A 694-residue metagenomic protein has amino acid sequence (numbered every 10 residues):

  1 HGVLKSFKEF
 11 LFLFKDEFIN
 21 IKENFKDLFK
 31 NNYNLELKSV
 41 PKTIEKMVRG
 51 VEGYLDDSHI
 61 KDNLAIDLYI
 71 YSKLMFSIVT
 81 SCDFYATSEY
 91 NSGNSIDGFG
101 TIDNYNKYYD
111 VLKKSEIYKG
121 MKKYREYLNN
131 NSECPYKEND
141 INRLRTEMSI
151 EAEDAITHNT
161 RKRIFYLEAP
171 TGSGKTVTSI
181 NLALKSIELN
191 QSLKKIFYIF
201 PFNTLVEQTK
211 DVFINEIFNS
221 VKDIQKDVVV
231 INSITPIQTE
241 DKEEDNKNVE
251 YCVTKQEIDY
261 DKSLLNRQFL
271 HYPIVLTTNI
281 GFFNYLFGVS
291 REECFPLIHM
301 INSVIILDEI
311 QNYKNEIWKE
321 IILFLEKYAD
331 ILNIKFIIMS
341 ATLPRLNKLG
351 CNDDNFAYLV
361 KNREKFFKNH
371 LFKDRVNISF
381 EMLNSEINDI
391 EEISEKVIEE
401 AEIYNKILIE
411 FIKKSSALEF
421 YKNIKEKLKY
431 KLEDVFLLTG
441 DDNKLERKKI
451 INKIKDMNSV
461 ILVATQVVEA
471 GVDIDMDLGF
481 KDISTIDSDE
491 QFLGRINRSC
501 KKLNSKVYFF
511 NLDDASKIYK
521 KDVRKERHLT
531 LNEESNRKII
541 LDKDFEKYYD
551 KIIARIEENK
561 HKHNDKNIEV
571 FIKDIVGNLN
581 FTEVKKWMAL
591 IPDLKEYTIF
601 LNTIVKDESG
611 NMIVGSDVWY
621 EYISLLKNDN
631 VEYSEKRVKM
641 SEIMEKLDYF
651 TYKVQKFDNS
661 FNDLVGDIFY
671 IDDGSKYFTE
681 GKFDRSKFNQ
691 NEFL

Functional and structural regions predicted by a protein language model:
H1-C134: N-terminal accessory nucleic-acid engagement/regulatory domains that precede and modulate ATP-driven motor cores
R161-A183: Walker A/P-loop
K194-I217, N232-T235: Conserved Walker A/P-loop ATP-binding site and its immediately adjacent core in helicase/helicase-like ATPase domains
V221-F287: Inter-Walker segment of RecA-like/P-loop motor cores
V230-D241, I412-S415, V435-K448, T465-E469: Conserved helicase motor
I280, E293-I321, E326-K327: SF2 helicase catalytic motif II
T342-E400: Interdomain hinge/linker at the junction between the two RecA-like core domains of SF2 helicases
S394-E399, Y404, E410, S415 (+5 more regions): C-terminal helicase lobe and adjacent C-terminal extensions/tails of nucleic-acid helicase motors
